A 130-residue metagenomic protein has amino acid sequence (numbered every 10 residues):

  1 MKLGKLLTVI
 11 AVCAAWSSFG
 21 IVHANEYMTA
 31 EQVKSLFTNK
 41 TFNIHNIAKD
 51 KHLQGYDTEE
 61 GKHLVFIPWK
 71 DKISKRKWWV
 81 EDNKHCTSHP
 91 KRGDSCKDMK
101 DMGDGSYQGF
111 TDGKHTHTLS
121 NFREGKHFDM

Functional and structural regions predicted by a protein language model:
M1-V9: Bacterial N-terminal signal peptides that target proteins for export
L3-G4, W16, C96: Generic N-terminal initiation segments characterized by hydrophobic and/or small/turn-forming residues
V9-S18: Bacterial N-terminal signal peptides
F19-K75, E81-M130: Lipid interaction determinants
